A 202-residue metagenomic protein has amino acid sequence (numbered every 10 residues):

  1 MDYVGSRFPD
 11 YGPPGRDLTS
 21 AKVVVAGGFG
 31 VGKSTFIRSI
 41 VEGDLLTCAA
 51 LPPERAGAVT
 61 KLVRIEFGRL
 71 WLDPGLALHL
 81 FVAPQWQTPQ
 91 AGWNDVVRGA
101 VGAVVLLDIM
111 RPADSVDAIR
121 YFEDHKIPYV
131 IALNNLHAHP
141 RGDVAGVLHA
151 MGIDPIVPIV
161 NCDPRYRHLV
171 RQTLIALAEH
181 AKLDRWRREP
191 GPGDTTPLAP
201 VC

Functional and structural regions predicted by a protein language model:
D2-H79: Conserved G1/Walker A P-loop phosphate-binding module
V4, H137-D194, C202: Canonical P-loop GTPase G-domain recognition
R16, L62, W71-P74, N94-G99 (+2 more regions): Conserved catalytic network of the ASCE P-loop NTPase/AAA+ motor domain
V25, L80-A83, A103-I109, V130-N135 (+1 more regions): Conserved beta-strand segments of the P-loop GTPase G domain that flank and frequently precede/overlap
I40-D44, K126, M151: Hydrophobic aliphatic residues
W86-R111, R120-H125: Inter-motif core of Ras-like GTPase G domains
D114-H137, G146-V147, I159: Replace "adjacent to P-loop NTPase cores in ATP/GTP-dependent enzymes" with "adjacent to NTP-binding cores
